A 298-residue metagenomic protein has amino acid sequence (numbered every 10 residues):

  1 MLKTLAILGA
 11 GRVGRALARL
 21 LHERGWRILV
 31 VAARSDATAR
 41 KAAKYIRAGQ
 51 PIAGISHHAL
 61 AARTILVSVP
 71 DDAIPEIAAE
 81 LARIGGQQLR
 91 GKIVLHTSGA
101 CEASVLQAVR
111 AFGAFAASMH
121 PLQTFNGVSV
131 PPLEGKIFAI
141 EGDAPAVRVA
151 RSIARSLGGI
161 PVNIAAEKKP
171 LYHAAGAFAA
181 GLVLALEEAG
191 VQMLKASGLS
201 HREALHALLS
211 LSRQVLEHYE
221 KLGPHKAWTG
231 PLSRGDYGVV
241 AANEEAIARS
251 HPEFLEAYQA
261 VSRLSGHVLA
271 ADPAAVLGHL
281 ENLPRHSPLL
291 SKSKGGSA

Functional and structural regions predicted by a protein language model:
M1-H57: NAD(P)+-binding Rossmann beta1-loop-alpha1 motif at the extreme N-terminus of oxidoreductases
L2-T4, G91, G135: Phosphate-coordination loops involved in phosphoryl transfer and adenosine-cofactor binding
L5-I7, V67, I140: Hydrophobic Val/Ile/Leu positions in short beta-strands of Rossmann-like dinucleotide-binding domains
L29-A33, V94-T97, F138-E141: Short, hydrophobic beta-strand segments that form beta-sheet elements in well-ordered domains
D36, Y45-I46, Q50-V130: Rossmann-like NAD(P)(H) cofactor-binding subdomain of soluble oxidoreductases
A42-Y45, V109, G113, V130-K221: Internal alpha-helical scaffold of NAD(P)-dependent oxidoreductase catalytic cores
E217-A275: Interdomain hinge/lid region at the active-site interface of Rossmann-like NAD(P)-dependent oxidoreductases
H251, S265-L269, A274-A298: NAD(P)-dependent dehydrogenase/reductase Rossmann-like domain
